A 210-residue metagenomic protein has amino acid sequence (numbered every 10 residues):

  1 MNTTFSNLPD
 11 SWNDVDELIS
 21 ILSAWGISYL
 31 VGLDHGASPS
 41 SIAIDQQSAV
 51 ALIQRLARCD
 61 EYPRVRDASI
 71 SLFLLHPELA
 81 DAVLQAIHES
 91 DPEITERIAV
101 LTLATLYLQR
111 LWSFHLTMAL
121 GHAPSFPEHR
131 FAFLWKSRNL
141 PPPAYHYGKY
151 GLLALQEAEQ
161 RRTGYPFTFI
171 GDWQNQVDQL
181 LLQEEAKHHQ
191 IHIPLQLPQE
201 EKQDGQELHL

Functional and structural regions predicted by a protein language model:
M1-P9: Basic, Lys/Arg-rich alpha-helical nucleic-acid-recognition elements, primarily the DNA-binding modules of transcription
F5, L18, T105, F126-E128 (+1 more regions): Intrinsically disordered, low-complexity regions enriched in Ser/Pro/Gly/Gln/His and often acidic
D10-G32: Long, low-complexity intrinsically disordered regions in eukaryotic proteins
S28-R130: Mid-protein regulatory/catalytic core that forms ligand/cofactor-binding pockets and protein-protein interaction
F114-L210: Charge-dense, extended regions
